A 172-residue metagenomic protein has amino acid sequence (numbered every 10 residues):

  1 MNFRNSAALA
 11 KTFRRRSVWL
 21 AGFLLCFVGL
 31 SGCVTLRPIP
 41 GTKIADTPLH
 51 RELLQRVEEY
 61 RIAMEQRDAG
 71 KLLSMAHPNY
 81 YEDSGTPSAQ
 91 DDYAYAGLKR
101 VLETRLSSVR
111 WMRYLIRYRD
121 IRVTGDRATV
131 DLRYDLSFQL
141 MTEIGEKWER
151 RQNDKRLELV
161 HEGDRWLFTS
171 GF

Functional and structural regions predicted by a protein language model:
M1-C33: Sec-dependent bacterial lipoprotein signal peptides
C33-Q66, S74, P78-D83: Short, low-complexity N-terminal intrinsically disordered segments enriched in polar/charged residues
V34-T42, T129, G145-F172: Short beta-strand edge/turn micro-motifs at domain boundaries
Y60, K71-L72, Y80, L98 (+2 more regions): Hydrophobic pocket/interface hotspot
S74, Y118-D120, S170: Extracellular/lumenal ectodomain signal focusing on beta-strand-rich modules and carbohydrate-recognition contexts
Y81-D92: A short gly/proline-enriched turn/hairpin at secondary-structure junctions
K99-I144: Surface-exposed, charged secondary-structure patches
